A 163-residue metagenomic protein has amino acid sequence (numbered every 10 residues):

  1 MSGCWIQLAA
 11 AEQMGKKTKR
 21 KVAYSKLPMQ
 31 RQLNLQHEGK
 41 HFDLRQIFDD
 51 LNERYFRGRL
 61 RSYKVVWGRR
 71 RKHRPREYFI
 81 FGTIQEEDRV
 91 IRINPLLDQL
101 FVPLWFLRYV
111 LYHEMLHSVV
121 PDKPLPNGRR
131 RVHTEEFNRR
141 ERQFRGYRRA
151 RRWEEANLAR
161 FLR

Functional and structural regions predicted by a protein language model:
M1-Y109, S118-R163: Active-site-proximal or metal-binding-adjacent scaffold patches in catalytic folds
